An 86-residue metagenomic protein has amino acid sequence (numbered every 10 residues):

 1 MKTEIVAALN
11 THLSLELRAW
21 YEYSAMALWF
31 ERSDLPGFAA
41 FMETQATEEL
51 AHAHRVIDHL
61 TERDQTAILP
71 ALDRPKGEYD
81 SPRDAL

Functional and structural regions predicted by a protein language model:
M1-L86: Iron-associated oxidoreductase/ferritin-like identity signal
